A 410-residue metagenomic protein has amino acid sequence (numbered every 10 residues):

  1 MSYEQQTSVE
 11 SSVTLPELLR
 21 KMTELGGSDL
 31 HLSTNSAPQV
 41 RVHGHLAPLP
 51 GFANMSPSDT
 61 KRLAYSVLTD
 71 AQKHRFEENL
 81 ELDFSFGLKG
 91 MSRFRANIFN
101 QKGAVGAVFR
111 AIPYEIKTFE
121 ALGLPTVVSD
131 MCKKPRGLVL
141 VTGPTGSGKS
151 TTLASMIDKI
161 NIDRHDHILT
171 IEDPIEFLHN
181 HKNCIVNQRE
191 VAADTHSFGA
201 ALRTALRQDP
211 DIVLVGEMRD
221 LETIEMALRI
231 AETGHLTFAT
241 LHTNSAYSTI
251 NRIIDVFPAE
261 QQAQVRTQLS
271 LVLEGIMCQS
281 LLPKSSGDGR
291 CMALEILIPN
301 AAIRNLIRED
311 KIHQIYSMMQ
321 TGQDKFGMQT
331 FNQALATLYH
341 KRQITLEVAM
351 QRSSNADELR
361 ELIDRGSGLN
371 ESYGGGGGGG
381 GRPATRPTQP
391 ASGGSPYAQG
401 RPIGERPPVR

Functional and structural regions predicted by a protein language model:
M1-R410: Short, flexible helix-loop junctions that flank or precede catalytic/ligand sites
